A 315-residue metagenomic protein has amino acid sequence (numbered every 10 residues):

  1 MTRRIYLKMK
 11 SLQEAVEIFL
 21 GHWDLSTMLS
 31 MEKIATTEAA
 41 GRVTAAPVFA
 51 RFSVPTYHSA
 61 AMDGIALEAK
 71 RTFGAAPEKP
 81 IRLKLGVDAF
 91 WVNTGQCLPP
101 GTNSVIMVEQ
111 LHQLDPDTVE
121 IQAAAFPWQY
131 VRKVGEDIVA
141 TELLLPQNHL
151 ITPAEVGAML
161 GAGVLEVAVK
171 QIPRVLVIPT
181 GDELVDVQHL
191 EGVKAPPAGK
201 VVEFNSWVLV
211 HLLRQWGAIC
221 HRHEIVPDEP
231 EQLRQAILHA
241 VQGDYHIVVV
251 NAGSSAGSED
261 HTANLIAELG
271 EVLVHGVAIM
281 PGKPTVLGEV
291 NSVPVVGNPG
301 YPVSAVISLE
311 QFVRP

Functional and structural regions predicted by a protein language model:
T2-V167: Phosphate-interaction motifs
D63, P173-V175, T285: Change "...and in nucleic-acid phosphodiester-cleaving endonucleases..." to "...and in nucleic-acid processing enzymes
N93, Q122, P146, V177-T180 (+3 more regions): Short beta-strand segments
Q96, G181-E183, S254, P302: Glycine-rich beta-alpha junction loops
P100-G101, P153-A154, D186-V187, S255-D260 (+1 more regions): Short glycine/serine/threonine-rich phosphate/pyrophosphate-binding segments that cradle anionic phosphate groups
S104-H112, G192, L265-V272: A glycine- and small-aliphatic-rich helix-loop capping segment at beta-alpha/alpha-beta transitions that lines
K133-V250: Phosphate-binding glycine-rich loops and their immediate beta-loop-alpha structural context
V208, W216-P315: Short glycine/threonine-rich loop/turn motifs
